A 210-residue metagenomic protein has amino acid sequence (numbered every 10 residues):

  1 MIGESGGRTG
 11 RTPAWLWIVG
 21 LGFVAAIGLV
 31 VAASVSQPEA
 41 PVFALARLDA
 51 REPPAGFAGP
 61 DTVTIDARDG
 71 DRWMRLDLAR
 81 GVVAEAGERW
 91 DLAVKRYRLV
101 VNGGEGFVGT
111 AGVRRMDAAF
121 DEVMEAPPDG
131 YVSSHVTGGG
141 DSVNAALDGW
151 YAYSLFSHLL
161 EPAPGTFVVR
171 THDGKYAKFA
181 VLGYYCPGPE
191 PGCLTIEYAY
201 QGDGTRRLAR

Functional and structural regions predicted by a protein language model:
E4-R210: Surface-exposed, beta-sheet-biased, low-hydrophobicity segments with strongly acidic/polar composition
